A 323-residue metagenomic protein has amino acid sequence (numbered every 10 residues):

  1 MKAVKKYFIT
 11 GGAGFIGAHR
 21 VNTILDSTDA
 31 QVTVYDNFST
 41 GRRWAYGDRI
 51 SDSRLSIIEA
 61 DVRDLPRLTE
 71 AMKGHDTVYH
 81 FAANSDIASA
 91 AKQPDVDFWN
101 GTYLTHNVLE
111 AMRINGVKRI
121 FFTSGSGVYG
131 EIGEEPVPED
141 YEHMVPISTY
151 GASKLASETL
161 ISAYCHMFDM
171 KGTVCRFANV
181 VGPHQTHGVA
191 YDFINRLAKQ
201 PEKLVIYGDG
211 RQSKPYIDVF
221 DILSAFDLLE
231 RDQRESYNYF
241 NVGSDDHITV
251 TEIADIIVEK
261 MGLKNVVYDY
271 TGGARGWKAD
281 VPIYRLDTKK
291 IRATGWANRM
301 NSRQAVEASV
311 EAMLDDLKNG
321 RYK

Functional and structural regions predicted by a protein language model:
M1-V180: N-terminal Rossmann-like NAD(P)+-binding domain of SDR-like oxidoreductases, especially those catalyzing
H19, W44-A45, E70, K92 (+5 more regions): Generic recognition of short, well-ordered alpha-helical segments
I50, A82, M112, L197-P201 (+2 more regions): Hydrophobic aliphatic residues
A60, K199-K323: C-terminal substrate-binding subdomain of Rossmann-fold SDR/epimerase-dehydratase oxidoreductases
P66-T69, A88, D95, H106 (+6 more regions): Residues in well-ordered alpha-helical elements
E70-A71, A111, R196, A225 (+1 more regions): CheY-like receiver
E135-P136, H187-R196: A glycine/serine/threonine-rich, flexible loop-to-helix segment that serves as the NAD(P) cofactor-binding "lid"
A156, L160, Y164, F193 (+2 more regions): Hydrophobic alpha-helix immediately C-terminal to the catalytic Tyr-X-X-X-Lys motif of short-chain
